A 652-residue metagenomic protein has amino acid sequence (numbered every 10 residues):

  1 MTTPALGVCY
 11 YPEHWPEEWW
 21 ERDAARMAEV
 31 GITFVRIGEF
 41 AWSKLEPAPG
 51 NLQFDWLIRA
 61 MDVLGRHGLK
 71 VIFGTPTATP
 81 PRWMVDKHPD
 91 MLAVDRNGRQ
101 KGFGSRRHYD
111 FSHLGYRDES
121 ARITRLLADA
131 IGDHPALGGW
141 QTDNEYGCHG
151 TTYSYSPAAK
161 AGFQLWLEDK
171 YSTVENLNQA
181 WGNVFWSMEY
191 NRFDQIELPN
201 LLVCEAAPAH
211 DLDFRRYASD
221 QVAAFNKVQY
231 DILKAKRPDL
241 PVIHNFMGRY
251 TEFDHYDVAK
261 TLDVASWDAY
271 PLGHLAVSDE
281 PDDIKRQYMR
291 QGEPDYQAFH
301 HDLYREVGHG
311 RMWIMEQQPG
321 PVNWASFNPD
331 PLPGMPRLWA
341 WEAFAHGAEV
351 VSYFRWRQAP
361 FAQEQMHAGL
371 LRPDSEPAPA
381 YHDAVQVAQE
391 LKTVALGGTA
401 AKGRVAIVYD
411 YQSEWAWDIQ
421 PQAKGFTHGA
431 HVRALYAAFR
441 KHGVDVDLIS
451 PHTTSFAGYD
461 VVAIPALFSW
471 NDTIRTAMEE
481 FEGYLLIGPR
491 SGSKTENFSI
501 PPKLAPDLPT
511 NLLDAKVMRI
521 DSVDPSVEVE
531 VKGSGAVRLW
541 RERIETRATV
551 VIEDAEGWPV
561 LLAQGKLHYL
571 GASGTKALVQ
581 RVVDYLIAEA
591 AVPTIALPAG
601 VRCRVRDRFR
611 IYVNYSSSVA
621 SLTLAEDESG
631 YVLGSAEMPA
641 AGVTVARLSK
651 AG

Functional and structural regions predicted by a protein language model:
A5-E17, G38-D55, G102-A121, Y146-T152 (+7 more regions): The substrate-binding groove and active-site-proximal loops of carbohydrate-active enzymes, especially glycoside
V8, M27, V35, L64 (+9 more regions): Conserved, mostly hydrophobic/aromatic
H14-E29, S120-L126, M247-D257, L332-A340: Short, acidic/polar
R22-A28, T33-Q100, R125-A128, Q229-K236: Aromatic-lined substrate-binding rim segments of carbohydrate-active enzymes
N97-L303: Polysaccharide-binding and catalytic clefts of secreted carbohydrate-active enzymes
I243-G429, A434, A515-K532, L539-W540 (+2 more regions): Hydrophobic targeting/anchoring helices
P331, A466-G652: A conserved amphipathic helix/loop scaffold that creates a polar/acidic microenvironment used either to coordinate
L435-F456: A short, well-structured beta->alpha microelement
